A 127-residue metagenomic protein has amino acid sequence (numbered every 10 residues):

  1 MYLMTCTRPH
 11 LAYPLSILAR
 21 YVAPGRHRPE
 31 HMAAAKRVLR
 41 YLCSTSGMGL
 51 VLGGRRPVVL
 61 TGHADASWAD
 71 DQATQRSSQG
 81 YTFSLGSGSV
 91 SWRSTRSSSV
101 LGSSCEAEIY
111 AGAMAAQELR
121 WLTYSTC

Functional and structural regions predicted by a protein language model:
M1-C127: Divalent metal-binding acidic/histidine catalytic loops
